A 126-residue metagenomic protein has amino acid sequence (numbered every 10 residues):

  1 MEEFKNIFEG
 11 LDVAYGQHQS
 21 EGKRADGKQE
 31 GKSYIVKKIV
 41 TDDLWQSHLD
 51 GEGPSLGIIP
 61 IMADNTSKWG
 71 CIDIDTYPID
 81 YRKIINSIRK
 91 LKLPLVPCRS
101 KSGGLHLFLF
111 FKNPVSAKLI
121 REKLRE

Functional and structural regions predicted by a protein language model:
M1-W69, P78-N86: DNA replication initiation on ssDNA origins
I58-P60, I74, L109: Hydrophobic side chains in beta-strands
C71, L95-R121: Histidine-centered divalent-metal-coordination microenvironment in nucleic-acid enzymes
C71-I74, I79-R99: Active-site-adjacent loop/helix surface patches within enzyme catalytic domains that shape the substrate-binding cleft
R82-K90, F110-E126: Helical (often loop-to-helix) elements that flank the catalytic cores of nucleotide-handling enzymes
